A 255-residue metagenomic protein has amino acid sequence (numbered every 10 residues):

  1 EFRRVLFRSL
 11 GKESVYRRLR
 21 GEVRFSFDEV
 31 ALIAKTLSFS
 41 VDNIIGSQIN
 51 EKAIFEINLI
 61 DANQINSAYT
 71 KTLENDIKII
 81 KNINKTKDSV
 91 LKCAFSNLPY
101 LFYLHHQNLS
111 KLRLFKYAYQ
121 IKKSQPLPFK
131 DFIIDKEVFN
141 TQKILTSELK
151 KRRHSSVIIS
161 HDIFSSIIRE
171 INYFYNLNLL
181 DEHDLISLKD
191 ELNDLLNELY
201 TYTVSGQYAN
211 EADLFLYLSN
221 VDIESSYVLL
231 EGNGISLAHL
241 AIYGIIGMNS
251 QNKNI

Functional and structural regions predicted by a protein language model:
F2-L6: Short, small-residue-biased leader/transition segments that mark boundaries at the very start of proteins
R8-F25: Recognition helix of helix-turn-helix/homeodomain-like DNA-binding domains that insert into the DNA major groove
R8-G11, T36, G46-I54: A short glycine/small-residue-enriched secondary-structure motif
E13, R17, K35, D190 (+1 more regions): A broad, structural surface signal
R20-R24, A31, I49: Residue-level detection of the helix-turn-helix DNA-binding "recognition helix"
F27-I44: DNA major-groove recognition helix of helix-turn-helix/homeodomain DNA-binding modules
I49-P128: Helix-turn-helix/homeodomain-like alpha-helical modules used for DNA recognition and transcription-factor dimerization
K116-I255: Hydrophobic protein-protein interaction segments
